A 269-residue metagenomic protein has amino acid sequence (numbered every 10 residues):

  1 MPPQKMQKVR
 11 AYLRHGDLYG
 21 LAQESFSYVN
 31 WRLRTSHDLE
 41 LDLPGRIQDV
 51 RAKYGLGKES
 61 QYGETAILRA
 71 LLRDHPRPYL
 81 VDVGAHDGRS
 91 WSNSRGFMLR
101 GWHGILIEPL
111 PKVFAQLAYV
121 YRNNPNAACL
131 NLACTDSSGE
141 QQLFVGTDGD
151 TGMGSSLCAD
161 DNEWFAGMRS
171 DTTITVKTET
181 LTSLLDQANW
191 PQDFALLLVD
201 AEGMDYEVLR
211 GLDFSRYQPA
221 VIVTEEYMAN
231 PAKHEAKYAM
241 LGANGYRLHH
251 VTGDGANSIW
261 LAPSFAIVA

Functional and structural regions predicted by a protein language model:
P2-A269: Phosphate/nucleotide-binding beta-alpha loop and adjacent structural elements of enzyme active sites
